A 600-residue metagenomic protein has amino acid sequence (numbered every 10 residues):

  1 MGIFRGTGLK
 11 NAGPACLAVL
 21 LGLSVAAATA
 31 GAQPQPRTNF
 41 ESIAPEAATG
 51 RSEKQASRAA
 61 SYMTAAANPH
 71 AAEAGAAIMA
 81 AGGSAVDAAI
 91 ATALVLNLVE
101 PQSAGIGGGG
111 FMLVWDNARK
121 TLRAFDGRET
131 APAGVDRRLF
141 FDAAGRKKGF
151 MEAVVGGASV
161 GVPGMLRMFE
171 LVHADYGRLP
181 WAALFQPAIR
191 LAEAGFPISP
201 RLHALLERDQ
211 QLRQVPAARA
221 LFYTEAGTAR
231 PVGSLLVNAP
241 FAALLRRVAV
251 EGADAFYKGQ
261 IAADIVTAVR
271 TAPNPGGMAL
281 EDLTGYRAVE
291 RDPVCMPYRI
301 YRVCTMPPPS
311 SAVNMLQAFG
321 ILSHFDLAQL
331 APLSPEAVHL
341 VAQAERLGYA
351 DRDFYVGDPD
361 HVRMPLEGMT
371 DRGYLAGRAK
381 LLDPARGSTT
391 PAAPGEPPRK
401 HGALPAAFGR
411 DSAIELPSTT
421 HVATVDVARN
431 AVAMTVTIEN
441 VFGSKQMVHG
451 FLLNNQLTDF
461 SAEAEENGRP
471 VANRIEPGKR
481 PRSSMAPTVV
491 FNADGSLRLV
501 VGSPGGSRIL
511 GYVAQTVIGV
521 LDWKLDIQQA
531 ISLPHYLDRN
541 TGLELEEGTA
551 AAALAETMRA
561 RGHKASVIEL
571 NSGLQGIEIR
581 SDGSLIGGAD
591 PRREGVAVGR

Functional and structural regions predicted by a protein language model:
M1-N11: N-terminal secretory signal peptides that target proteins for export/translocation
G13-A26: Bacterial N-terminal signal peptides
Q33-E73, A77, A85-E251, F256-K258 (+5 more regions): Noncatalytic scaffold domains of N-terminal-nucleophile
E41-S42, F325-T437: Internal maturation/activation junctions in enzymes
L98-G105, G109-D126, G276-A279, N430-D494 (+2 more regions): Active-site rim segments in enzyme catalytic domains, especially the processed small/beta chain of N-terminal
E290, L416-T419, S483-M485: Short, small/polar residue-rich loop motifs at catalytic or cofactor-binding pockets
A428, G478-P481, V513, D522-E569: Extended C-terminal subregions enriched in glycine
